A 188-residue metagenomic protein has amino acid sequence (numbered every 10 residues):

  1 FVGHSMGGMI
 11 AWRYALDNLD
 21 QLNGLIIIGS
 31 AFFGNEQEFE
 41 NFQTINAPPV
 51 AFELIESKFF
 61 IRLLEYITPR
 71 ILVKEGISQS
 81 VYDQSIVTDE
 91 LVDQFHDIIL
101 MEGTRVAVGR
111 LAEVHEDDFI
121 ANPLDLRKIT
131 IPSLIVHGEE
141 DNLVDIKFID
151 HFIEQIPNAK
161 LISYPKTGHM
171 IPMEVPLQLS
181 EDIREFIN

Functional and structural regions predicted by a protein language model:
F1-G3, I28: Short beta-strand immediately N-terminal to the catalytic nucleophile in serine-hydrolase-like folds
G3-G8, G138: Conserved alpha/beta-hydrolase "nucleophile elbow" surrounding the catalytic nucleophile
G8-L19, L25: Short glycine-enriched nucleophile-adjacent loop and the immediately C-terminal alpha-helix near the catalytic center
L16, L25-I61: Flexible "cap/lid" loop of the alpha/beta hydrolase fold
I61-R127: Conserved alpha/beta-hydrolase catalytic His-Asp/Glu region
I129, I135-H137, D141: Short beta-strand/loop motif that positions the catalytic acidic residue of the alpha/beta-hydrolase fold
N142-F148: Conserved alpha/beta-hydrolase "acid-adjacent" motif
P157-N188: Catalytic active-site module of serine/aspartate enzymes centered on a nucleophile-bearing elbow/loop
